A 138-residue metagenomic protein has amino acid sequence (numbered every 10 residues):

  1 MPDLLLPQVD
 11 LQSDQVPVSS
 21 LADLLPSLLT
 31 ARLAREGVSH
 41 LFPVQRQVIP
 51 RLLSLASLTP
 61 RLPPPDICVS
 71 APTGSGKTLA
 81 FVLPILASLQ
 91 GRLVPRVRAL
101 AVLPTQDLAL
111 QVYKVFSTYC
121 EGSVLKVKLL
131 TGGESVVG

Functional and structural regions predicted by a protein language model:
M1-P65, V124, L130-G132: N-terminal intrinsically disordered, low-complexity tails of helicases
L24, L28, L33, P43-V48 (+5 more regions): Acidic, Ser/Thr-rich intrinsically disordered and amphipathic helical segments
R46-R61, T78-V94, V115-Y119: Walker A/P-loop NTP-binding motif
I67-S70, L100: Short hydrophobic/aromatic beta-strand immediately N-terminal to the Walker A/P-loop
S70-T73, P104: P-loop (Walker A) phosphate-binding loop of NTP-binding proteins
G76-T78, E134-S135: Gly/Ser/Thr-rich beta-alpha loop segments that engage phosphate groups in nucleotides
V94-G138: Conserved nucleic-acid-binding Ia/Ib motif block in the N-terminal RecA-like helicase ATPase lobe
